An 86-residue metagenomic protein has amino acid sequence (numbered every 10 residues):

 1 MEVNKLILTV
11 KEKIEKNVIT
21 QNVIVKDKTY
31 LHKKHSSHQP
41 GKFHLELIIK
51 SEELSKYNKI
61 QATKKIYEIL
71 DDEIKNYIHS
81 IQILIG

Functional and structural regions predicted by a protein language model:
M1-G86: N-terminal, polar/charged subdomain of small-to-medium soluble alpha/beta proteins
